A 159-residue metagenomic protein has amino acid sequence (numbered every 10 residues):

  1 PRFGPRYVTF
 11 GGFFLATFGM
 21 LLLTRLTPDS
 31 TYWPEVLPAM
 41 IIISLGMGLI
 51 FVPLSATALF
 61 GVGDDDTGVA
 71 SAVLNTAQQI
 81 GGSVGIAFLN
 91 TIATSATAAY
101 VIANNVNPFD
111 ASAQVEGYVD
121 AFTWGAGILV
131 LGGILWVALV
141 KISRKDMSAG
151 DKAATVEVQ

Functional and structural regions predicted by a protein language model:
P1-S148: C-terminal module of multi-pass small-molecule transporters
G150-Q159: Short, intrinsically disordered terminal tails adjacent to the first/last structured region
